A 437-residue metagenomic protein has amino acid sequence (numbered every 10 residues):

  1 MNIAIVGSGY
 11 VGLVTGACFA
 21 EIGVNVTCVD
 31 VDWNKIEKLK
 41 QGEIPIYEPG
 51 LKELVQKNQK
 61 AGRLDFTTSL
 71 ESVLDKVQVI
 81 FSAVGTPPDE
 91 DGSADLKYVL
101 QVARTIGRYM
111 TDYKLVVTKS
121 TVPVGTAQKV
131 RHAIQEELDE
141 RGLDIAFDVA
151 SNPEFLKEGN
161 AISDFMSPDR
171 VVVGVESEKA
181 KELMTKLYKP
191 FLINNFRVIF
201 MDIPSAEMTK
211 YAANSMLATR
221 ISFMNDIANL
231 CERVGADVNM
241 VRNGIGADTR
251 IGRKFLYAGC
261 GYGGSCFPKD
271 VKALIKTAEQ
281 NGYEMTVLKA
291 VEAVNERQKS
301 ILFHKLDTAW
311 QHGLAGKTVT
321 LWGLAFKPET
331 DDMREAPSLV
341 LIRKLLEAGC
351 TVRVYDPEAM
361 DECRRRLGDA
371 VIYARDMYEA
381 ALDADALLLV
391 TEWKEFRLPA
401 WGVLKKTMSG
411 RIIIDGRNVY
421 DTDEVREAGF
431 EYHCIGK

Functional and structural regions predicted by a protein language model:
M1-K437: Structural/interface elements that position substrates and couple domains in central-metabolism enzymes
